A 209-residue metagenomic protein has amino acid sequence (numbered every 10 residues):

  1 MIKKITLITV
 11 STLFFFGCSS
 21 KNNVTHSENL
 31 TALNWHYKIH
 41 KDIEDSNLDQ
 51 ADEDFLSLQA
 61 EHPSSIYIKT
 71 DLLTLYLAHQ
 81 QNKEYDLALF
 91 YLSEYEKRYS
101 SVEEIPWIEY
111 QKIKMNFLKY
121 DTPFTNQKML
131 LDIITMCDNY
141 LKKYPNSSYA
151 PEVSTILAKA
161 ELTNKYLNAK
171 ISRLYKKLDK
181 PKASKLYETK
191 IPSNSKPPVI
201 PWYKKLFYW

Functional and structural regions predicted by a protein language model:
M1-C18: Sec-dependent bacterial lipoprotein signal peptides
C18-W209: Acidic, polar-rich low-complexity tracts and alpha-helical solenoid repeat scaffolds
